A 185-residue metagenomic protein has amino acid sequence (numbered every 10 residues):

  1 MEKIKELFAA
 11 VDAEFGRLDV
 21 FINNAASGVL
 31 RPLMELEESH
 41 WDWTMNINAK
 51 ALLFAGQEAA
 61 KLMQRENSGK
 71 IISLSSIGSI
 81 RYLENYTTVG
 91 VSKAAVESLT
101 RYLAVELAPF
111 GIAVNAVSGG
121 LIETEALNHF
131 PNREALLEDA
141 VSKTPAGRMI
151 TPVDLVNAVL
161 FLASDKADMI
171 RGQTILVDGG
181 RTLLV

Functional and structural regions predicted by a protein language model:
I4, P32-L33, H40-W43, L137-A140: Substrate-binding pocket helix/loop in short-chain dehydrogenase/reductase
R17, A108, A113, I170-G172: Short, small/polar-rich loop/turn modules that mediate ligand/substrate recognition or access, typified
L36, Y82-G90, Y102: Active-site loop-to-helix junction immediately N-terminal to the catalytic Tyr of the SDR YXXXK motif in Rossmann-fold
G56, S92, T100: Active-site helix of classical SDR
K61, V105-P109, D168: Alpha-helical segment proximal to the catalytic Tyr-Lys
S76: Residue(s) in the substrate-gating loop at a strand-loop-helix junction that position the organic substrate next
R81, L160, R171-V185: Short C-terminal tail/terminal secondary-structure segment of NAD(P)H-dependent dehydrogenase/reductase domains
